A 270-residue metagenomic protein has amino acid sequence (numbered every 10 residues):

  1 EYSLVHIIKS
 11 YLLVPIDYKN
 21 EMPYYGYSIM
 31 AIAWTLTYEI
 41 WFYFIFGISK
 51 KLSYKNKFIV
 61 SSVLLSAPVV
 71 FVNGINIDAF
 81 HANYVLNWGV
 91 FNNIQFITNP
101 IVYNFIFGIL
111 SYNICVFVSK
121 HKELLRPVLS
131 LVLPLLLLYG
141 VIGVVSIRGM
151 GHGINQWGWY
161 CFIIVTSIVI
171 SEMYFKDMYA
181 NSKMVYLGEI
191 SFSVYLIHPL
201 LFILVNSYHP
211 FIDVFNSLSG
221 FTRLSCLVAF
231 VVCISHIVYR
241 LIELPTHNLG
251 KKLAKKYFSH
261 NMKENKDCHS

Functional and structural regions predicted by a protein language model:
E1-I40, N56, P68-N92, T98 (+1 more regions): Membrane-interface helix-loop-helix regions
S3-L4, Y54-V60, K122-V128, Y174 (+2 more regions): Membrane-helix interface segments
K19, K51, V70-N73, L110-Y112 (+8 more regions): Hydrophobic alpha-helical segments of integral membrane proteins
I40-I75, Y112-S130: Solvent-exposed interhelical
F44, I48-L52, I114, L204 (+3 more regions): Membrane-interface helix caps of multi-pass small-molecule transporters
L64-D78, P134-I147: Aromatic-anchored segments of alpha-helical transmembrane domains
F105, L133-L244: Alpha-helical transmembrane segments of multi-pass integral membrane proteins
N181-K183, S207, L244-S270: Membrane-proximal cytoplasmic C-terminal regulatory module of class A 7TM GPCRs
